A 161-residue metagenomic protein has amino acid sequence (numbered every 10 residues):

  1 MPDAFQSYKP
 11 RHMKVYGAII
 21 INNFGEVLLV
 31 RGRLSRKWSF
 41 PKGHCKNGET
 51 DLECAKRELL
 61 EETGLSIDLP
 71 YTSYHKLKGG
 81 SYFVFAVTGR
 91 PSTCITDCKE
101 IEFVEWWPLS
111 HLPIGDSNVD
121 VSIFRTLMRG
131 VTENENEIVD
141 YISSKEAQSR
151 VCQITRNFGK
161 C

Functional and structural regions predicted by a protein language model:
M1-G17: Acidic, metal-coordinating catalytic segment for phosphate/diphosphate chemistry, firing primarily on the Nudix
K14-V15, K37-F40: N-terminal first-folded block
G32-S35, Y71: Short connector loops/turns at beta-strand edges and beta->alpha or beta->beta junctions
S35-K37, L112: A short, flexible beta-alpha/helix-coil linker loop
G43-Y141, K145-C161: Unchanged
